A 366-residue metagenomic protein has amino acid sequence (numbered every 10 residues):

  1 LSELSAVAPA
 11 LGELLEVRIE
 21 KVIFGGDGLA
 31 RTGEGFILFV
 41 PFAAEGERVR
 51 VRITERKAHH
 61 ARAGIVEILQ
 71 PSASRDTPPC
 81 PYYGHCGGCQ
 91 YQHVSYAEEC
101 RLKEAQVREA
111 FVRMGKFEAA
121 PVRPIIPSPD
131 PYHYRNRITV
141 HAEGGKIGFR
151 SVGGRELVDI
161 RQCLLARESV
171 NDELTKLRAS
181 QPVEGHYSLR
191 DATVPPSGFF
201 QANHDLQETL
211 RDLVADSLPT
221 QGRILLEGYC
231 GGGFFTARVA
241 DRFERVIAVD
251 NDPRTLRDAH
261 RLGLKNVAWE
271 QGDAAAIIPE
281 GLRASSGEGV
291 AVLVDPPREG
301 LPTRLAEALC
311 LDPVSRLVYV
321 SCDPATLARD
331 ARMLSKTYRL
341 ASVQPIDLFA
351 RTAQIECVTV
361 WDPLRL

Functional and structural regions predicted by a protein language model:
L1-Y82, G154, L226: Terminal RNA-binding accessory module
E3-E16, F24, S180-L366: Rossmann-like S-adenosyl-L-methionine
K21, A63, Y134-R150, G154-R161 (+1 more regions): Non-catalytic substrate-recognition/targeting regions of SAM-dependent transferases
A30, G46, C89, D323 (+1 more regions): Residue-level signal for inorganic ion chemistry
I68-L69, A142, A274, I346: Hydrophobic pocket-lining residues within nucleotide cofactor-binding pockets
D76-S95: Local cysteine-cluster metal-coordination motifs and their immediate loop/turn environment, predominantly Fe-S cluster
E104-E118, E168-R178: A short, contiguous, amphipathic alpha-helix enriched in charged residues
F117-G144: Composition-driven low-complexity segments enriched in polar/acidic and proline residues
